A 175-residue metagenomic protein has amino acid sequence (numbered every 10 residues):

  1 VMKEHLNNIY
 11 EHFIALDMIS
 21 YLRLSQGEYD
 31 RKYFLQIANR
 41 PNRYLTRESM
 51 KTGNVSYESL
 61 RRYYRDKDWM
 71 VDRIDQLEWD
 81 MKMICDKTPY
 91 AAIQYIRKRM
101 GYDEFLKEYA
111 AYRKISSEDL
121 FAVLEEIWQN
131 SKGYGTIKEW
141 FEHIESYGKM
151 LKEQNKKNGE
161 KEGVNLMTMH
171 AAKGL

Functional and structural regions predicted by a protein language model:
V1-E28, I115, V164, H170-L175: Conserved motor-region signature of P-loop NTPase helicases/translocases
V1-Y10, I37-R40, R65-M70: Gly/lys/ser-thr-rich phosphate-binding loops in alpha/beta enzymes that coordinate phosphoanhydride or phosphate groups
H12-A15, R31, R47, I74 (+1 more regions): Amphipathic alpha-helical transducer elements in NTP-driven molecular machines
L22, L35-N39, W128: Amphipathic alpha-helical segments within well-ordered protein domains
F34-E58: Helix-hairpin-helix
T46, I127, G174: Residue-level signature of catalytic and energy-coupling elements of molecular machines, predominantly ATP/GTP-dependent
S56-D68: A short beta-strand-loop micro-motif that forms or neighbors metal/cofactor- and ligand-binding patches at active-site
R65-A171: Accessory C-terminal helicase-associated subdomains
